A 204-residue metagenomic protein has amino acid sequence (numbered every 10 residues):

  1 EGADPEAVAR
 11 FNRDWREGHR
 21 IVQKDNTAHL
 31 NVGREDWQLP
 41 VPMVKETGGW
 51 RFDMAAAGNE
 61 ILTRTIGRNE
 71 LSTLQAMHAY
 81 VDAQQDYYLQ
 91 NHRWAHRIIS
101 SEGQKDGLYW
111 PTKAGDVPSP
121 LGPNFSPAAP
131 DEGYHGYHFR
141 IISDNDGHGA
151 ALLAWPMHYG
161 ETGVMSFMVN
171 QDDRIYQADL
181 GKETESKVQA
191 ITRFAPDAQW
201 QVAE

Functional and structural regions predicted by a protein language model:
E1-L39, F125-A151: Surface-exposed, charged secondary-structure patches
A7, L39, T73-A76, G163: Stable alpha-helical elements in mature extracytoplasmic
D14, G18, G33, E46-G49 (+6 more regions): Structured segments of extracytoplasmic/periplasmic soluble domains in secreted or envelope-associated proteins
D25-N26, R34, P40-V41, N91 (+6 more regions): Mature soluble binding/inhibitory domains
H29-N31, E35-L71, R174-L180: Short beta-strand edge/turn micro-motifs at domain boundaries
G58-K105: Conserved hydrophobic/amphipathic alpha-helical signal-anchor segments
W94-D144: Acidic, glycine-rich loop-and-strand cores that form catalytic or ligand-binding grooves in diverse globular domains
A150-R193, V202-E204: C-terminal soluble interaction/assembly domains
